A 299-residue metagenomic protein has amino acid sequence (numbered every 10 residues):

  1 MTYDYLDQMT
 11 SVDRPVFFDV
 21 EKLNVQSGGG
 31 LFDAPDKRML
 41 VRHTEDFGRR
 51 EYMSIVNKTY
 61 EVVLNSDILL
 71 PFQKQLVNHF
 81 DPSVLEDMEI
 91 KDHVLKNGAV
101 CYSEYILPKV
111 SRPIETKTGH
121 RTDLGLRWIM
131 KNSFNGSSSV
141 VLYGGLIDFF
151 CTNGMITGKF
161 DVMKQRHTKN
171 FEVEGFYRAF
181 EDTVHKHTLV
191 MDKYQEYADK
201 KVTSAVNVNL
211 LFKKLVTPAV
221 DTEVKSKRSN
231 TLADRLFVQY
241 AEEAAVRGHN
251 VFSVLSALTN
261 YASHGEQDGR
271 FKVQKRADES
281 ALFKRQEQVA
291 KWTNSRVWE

Functional and structural regions predicted by a protein language model:
M1-G29, E104-E299: Intrinsically disordered, low-complexity regions enriched in serine/threonine
M1-Q73, D81: Feature for intrinsically disordered/low-complexity regulatory segments and propeptides
E45-R49, V77-L85, R112-T122: Intrinsically disordered, low-complexity coil segments
I68, A99-C101, L124: Residues at beta-strand starts and edge strands
I68, Q73, V77-E89, L211 (+3 more regions): Structured alpha/beta or helical-core interaction and ligand-binding surfaces enriched in interleaved
V77-V110: A short acidic/basic microdomain associated with nuclease active sites
